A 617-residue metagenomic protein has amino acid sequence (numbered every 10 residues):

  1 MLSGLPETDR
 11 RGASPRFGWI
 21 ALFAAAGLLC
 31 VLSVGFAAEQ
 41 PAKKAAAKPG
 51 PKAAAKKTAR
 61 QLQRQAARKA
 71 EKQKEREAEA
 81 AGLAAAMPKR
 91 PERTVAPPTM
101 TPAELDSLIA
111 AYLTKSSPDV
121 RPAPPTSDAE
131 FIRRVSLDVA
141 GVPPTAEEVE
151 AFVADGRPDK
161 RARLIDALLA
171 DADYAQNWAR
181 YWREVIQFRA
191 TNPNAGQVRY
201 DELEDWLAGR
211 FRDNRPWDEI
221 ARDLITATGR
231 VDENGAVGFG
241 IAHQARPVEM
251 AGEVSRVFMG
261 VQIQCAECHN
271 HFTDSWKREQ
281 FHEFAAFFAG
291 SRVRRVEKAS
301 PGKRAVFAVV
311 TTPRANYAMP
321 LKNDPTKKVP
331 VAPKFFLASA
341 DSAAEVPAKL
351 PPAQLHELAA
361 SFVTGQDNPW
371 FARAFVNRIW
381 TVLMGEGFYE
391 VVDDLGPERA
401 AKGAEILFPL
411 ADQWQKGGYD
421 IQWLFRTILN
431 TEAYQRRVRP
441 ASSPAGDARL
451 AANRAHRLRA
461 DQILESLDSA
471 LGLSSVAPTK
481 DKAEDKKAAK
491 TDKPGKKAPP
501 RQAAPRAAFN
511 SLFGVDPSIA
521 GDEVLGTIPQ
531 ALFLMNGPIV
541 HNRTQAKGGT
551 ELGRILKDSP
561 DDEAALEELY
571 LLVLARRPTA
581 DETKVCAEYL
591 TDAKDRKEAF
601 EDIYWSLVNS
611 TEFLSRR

Functional and structural regions predicted by a protein language model:
M1-F17: N-terminal secretory signal peptides that target proteins for export/translocation
I20-S33: Bacterial N-terminal signal peptides
E39-S107: N-terminal pre-domain segments of enzymes
T99-R133, D138, V142-D173, Q187-K482 (+4 more regions): Primarily short, surface-exposed interaction patches in extracytoplasmic proteins
D468-P499, A503-M535, Q545: Long, His/Glu/Asp-enriched segments that create or flank divalent metal/ion-associated functional microenvironments
